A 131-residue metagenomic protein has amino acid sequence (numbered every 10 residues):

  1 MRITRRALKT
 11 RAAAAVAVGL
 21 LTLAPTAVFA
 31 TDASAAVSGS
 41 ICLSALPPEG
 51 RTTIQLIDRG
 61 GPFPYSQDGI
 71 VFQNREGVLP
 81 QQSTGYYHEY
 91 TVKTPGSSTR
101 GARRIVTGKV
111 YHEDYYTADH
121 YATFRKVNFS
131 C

Functional and structural regions predicted by a protein language model:
I3-V16: Bacterial N-terminal signal peptides that target proteins for export
R6, L23-S38: C-terminal region of N-terminal signal peptides and the immediate post-cleavage residues of exported proteins
A14-T26: Bacterial N-terminal signal peptides
S38-E76: Extracytoplasmic/periplasm-facing segments of secreted or lipoprotein envelope proteins
F63-C131: Functional cores of ribonucleases/endoribonucleases
